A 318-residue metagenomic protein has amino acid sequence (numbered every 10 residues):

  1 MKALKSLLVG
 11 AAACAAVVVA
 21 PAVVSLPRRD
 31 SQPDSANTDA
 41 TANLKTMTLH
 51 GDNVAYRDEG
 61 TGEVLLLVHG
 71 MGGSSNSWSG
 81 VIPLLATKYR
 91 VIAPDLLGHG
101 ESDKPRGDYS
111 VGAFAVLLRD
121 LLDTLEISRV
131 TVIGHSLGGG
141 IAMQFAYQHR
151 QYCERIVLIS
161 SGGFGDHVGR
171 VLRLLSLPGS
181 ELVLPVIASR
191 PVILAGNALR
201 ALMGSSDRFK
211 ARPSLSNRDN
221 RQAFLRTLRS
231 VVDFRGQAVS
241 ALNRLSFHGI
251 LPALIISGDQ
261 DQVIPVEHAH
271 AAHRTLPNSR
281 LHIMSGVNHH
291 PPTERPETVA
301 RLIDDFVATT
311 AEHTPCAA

Functional and structural regions predicted by a protein language model:
M1-V64, T87-Y89, I127-S128, D304 (+1 more regions): Alpha/beta-hydrolase fold catalytic core
D52, R57-E101: Conserved HGGG/HGGXW glycine-rich cap/lid loop of the alpha/beta-hydrolase fold
E59, A93-L137, R301: Active-site loop/oxyanion-hole signature of alpha/beta-hydrolase fold enzymes
H69-M71, V130, G134-G139, G258: Conserved alpha/beta-hydrolase "nucleophile elbow" surrounding the catalytic nucleophile
I141-F145: Hydrolases whose catalytic domains are alpha/beta-hydrolase-1, hotdog thioesterase, or metallo-beta-lactamase-like
Y147, R155-V186: Flexible "cap/lid" loop of the alpha/beta hydrolase fold
N220, F224-A271, I283: Conserved serine/cysteine hydrolase catalytic core
S279-A318: Catalytic active-site module of serine/aspartate enzymes centered on a nucleophile-bearing elbow/loop
